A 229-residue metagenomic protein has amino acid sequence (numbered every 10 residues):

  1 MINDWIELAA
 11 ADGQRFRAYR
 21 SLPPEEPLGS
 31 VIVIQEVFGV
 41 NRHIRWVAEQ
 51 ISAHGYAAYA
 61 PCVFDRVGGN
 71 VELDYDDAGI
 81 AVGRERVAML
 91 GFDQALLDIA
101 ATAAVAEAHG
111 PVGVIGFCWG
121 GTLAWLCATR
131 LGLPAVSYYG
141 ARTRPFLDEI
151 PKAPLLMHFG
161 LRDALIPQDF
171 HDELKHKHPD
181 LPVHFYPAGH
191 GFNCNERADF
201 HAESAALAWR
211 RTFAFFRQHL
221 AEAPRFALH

Functional and structural regions predicted by a protein language model:
M1-H229: N-terminal cap/leader regions of alpha/beta-hydrolase-fold enzymes, predominantly small-molecule hydrolases
